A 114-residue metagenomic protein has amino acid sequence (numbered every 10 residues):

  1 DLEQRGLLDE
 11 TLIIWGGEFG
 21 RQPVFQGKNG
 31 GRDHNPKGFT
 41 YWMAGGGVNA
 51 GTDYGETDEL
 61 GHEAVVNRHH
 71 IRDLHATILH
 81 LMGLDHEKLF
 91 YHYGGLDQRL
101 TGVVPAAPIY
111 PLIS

Functional and structural regions predicted by a protein language model:
D1-S114: Ligand-binding pockets and gating/stacking loops
